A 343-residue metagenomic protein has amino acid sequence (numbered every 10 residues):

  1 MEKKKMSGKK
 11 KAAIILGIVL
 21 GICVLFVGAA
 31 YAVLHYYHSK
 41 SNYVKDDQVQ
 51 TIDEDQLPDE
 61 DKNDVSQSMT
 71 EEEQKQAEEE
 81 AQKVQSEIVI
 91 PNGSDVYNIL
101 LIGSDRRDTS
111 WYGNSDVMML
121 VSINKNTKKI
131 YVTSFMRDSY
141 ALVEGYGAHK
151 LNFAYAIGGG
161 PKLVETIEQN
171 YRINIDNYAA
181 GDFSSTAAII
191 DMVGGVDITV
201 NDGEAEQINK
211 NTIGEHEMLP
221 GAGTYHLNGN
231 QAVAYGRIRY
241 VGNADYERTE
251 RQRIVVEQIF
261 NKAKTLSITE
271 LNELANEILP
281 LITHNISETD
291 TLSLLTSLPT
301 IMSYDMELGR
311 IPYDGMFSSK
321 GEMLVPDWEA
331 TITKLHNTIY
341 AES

Functional and structural regions predicted by a protein language model:
E2, I15, F26-S343: Non-catalytic, solvent-exposed segments at the cell envelope interface
K5-I22: N-terminal Sec-pathway targeting helices
